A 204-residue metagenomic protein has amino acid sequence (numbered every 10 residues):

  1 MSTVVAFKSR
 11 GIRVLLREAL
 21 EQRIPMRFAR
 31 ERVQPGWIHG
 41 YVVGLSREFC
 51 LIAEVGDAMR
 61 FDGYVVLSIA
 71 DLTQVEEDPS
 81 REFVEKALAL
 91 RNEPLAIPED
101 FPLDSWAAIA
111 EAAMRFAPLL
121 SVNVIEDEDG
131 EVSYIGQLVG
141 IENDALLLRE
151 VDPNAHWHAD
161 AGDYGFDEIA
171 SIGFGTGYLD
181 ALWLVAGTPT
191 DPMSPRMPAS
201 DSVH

Functional and structural regions predicted by a protein language model:
M1-I38, G56-E131, N154-H204: Short glycine-rich, low-complexity segments
G36-G44, S133-G140: Short beta-strand-centered aromatic/proline hotspots
Y41-E48, A53-A58: N-terminal beta-strand/beta-hairpin edge segment
S46-R47, E142-N143, F166: Residue-level signal for tight coil/turn positions that link beta-strands
E48-I52, D144-R149: Short aromatic-glycine-enriched beta-strand elements
G140, L147-R149, D167: Acidic/His-leaning functional-site neighborhoods
